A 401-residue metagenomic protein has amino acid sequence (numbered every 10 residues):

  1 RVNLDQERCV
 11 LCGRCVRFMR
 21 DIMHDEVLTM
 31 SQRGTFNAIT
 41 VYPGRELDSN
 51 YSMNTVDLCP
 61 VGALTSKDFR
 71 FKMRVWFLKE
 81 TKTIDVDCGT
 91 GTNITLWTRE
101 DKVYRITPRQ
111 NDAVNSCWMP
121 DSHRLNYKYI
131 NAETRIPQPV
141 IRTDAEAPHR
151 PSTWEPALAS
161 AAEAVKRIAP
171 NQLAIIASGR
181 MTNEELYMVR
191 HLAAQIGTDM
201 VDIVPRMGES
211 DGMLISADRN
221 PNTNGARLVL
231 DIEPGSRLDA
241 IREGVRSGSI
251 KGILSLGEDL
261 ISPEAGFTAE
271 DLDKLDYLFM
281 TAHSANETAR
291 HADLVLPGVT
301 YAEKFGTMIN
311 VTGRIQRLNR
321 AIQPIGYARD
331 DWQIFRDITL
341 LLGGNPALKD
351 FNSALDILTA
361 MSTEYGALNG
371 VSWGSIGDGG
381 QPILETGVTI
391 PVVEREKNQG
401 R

Functional and structural regions predicted by a protein language model:
R1-N3, A38-P43: Short, hydrophobic beta-strand segments
D5-E7, L11-C12, V16-M23, R45 (+8 more regions): Catalytic alpha/large subunits of respiratory electron-transfer oxidoreductases, centered on bis-MGD molybdoenzymes
E26-I39: Short, conserved phosphate-binding/catalytic loop or strand-edge motifs used in phosphoryl-/nucleotidyl-transfer
A157, D331-I334: Stable alpha-helical elements in mature extracytoplasmic
R246-S247, Y327-R329: Structural motif
R320-A328: A short glycine-threonine-serine/GTX helix/turn-capping micro-motif
W332-Q333, A347-E364: Internal, active-site/partner-interface "lid" segment
